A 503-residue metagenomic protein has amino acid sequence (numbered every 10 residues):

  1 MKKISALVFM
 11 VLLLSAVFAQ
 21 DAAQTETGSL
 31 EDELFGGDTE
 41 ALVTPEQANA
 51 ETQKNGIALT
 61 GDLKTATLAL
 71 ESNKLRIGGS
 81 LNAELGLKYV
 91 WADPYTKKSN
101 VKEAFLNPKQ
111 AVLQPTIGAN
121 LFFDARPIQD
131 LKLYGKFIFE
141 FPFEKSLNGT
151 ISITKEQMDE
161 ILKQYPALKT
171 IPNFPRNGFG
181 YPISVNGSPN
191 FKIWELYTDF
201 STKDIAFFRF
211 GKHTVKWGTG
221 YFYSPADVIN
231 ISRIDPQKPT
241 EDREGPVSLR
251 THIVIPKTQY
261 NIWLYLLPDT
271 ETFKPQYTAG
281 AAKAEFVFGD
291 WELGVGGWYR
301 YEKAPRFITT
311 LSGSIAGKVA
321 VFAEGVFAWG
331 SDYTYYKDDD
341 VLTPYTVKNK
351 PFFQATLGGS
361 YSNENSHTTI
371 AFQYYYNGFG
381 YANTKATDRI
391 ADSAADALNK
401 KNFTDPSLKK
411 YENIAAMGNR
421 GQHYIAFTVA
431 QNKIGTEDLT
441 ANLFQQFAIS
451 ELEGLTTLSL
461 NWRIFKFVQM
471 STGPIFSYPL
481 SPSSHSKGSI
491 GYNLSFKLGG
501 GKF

Functional and structural regions predicted by a protein language model:
F18-A111, F122, R126, E156-L162: N-terminal periplasmic/intermembrane-space "pro-region" immediately following the signal or transit peptide
L70, L75, L121-Q129, F200-S201 (+10 more regions): Residue-level signature of outer-membrane beta-barrel architecture
N73, A111-I117, P189-W194, R243-V247 (+9 more regions): Residues that define the transmembrane beta-barrel architecture of outer-membrane proteins
F123-Y260, L267-D269, F286, P479: Outer membrane beta-barrel
Q129-L133, I205-F208, T258-I262, D290-V295 (+5 more regions): Repeated loop/turn-to-beta-strand initiation elements of outer-membrane beta-barrel proteins
S232-I234, N261-T270, A282-A284, F288-Y301 (+4 more regions): Transmembrane beta-strand segments that form the barrel wall of outer-membrane beta-barrel proteins
D290, S314-Q446: Detector for outer-membrane/organellar transmembrane beta-barrel domains, recognizing the amphipathic beta-strand
F427-V429, S486-F503: Outer-membrane beta-barrel "beta-signal"
